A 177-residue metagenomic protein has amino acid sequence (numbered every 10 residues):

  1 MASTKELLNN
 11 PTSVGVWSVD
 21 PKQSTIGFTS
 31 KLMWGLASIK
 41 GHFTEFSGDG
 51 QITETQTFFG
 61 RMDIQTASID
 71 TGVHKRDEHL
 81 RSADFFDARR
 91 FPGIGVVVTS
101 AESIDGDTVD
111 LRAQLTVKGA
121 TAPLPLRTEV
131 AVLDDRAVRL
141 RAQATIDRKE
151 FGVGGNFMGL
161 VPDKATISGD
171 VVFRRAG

Functional and structural regions predicted by a protein language model:
M1-G177: Low-complexity, acidic/polar, glycine-enriched regions of mature
